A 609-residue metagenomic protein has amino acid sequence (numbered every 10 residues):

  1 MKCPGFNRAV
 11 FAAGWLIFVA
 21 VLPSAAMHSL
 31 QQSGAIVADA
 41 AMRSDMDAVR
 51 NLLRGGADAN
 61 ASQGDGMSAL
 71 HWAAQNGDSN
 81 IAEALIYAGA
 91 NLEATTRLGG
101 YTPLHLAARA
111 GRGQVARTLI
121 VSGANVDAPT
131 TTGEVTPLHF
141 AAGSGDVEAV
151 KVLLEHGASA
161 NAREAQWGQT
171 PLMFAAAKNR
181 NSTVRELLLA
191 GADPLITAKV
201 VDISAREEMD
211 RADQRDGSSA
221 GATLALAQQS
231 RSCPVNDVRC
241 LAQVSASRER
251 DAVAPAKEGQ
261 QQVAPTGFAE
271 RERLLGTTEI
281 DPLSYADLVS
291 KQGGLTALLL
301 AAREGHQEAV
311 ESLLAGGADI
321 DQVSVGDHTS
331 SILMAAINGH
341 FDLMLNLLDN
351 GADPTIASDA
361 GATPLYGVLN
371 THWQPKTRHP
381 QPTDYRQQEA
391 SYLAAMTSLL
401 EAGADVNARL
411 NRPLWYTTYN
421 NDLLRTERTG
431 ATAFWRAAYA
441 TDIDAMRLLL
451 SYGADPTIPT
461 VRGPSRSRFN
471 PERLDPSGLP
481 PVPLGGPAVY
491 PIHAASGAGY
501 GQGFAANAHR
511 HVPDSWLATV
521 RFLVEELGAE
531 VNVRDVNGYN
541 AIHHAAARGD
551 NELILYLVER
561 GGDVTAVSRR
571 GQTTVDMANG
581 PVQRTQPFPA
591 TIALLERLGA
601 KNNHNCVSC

Functional and structural regions predicted by a protein language model:
L30-W72, A297, A301, A309-L313 (+1 more regions): N-terminal segments that cap or nucleate solenoid repeat domains
S33, G66, G99-G100, G133-E134 (+9 more regions): Start-of-repeat signature of ankyrin repeats
D39-R43, W72-D78, L106-R112, F140-D146 (+14 more regions): Ankyrin repeat A-helix N-terminal signature
A48, N80-I81, Q114-V115, E148-A149 (+8 more regions): Conserved ankyrin/ankyrin-like repeat signature
L53-D58, E83-N91, R117-N125, K151-S159 (+8 more regions): Ankyrin repeat domain, specifically the short helix-to-loop turn at the C-terminus of the second helix of each repeat
A61-S62, L92-T96, V126-T130, A160-E164 (+9 more regions): Ankyrin repeat boundary signal
I196-R215, Q228-L288, G361-T377, M396 (+3 more regions): Acidic/polar low-complexity surface segments
V564-N605: Leucine-rich solenoid repeat scaffolds
